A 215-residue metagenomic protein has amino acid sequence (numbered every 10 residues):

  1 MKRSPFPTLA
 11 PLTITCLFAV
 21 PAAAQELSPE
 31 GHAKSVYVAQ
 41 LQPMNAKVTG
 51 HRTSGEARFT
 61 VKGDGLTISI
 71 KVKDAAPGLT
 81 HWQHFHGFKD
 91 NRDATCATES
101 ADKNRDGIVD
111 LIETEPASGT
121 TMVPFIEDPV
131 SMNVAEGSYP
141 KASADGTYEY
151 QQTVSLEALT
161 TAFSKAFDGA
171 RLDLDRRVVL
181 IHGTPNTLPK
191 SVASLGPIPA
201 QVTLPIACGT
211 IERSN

Functional and structural regions predicted by a protein language model:
M1-A10: Bacterial N-terminal signal peptides that target proteins for export
K2-R3, P21-A23: Oligomerization/assembly interface segments of phage tail-like spikes and tubes
L9-A19: Bacterial N-terminal signal peptides
A24-N215: N-terminal leader/targeting pre-sequences
